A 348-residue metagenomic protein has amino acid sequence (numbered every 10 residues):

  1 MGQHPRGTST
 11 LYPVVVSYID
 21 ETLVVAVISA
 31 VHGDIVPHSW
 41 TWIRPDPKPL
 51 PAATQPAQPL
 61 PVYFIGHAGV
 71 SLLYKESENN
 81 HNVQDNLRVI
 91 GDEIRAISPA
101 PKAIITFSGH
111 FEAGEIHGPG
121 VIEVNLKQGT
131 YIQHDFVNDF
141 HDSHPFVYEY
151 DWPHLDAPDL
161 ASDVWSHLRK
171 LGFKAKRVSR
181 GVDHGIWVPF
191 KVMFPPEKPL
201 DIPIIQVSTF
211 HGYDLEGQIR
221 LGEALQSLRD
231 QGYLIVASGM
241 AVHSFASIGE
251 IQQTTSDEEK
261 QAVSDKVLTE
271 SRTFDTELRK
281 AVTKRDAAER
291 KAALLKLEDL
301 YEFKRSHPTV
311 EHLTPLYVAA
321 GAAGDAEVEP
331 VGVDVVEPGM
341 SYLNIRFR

Functional and structural regions predicted by a protein language model:
G2-W42: Terminal signal-anchor or tail-anchor transmembrane helices that tether membrane-associated enzymes to cellular
H32-L171, A175-R177: A short aromatic-anchored loop/beta-hairpin motif
P61-H67, A103-S108, V207, L228-A241 (+1 more regions): Beta-strand elements within well-structured catalytic alpha/beta cores of enzymes that handle phosphate/sulfate esters
Y63-F64, D139-H144, E197-Q206, A293-L295: Short, basic/glycine-rich phosphate-binding loops at helix/coil junctions that contact nucleotide phosphates
S71-L73, E112-V121, I186, H243-Q253 (+1 more regions): Short catalytic/ligand-binding loop motif for oxyanion handling, primarily in non-cytosolic enzymes, centered on
V147-L155, S208-L215, F303: Flexible, glycine/proline-enriched loop segments at strand-loop-helix junctions that form or flank small-ligand binding
A161-G217: Internal, conserved structured core segments that host functional sites
D163-S166, K170-G172, I202, H211-E216 (+3 more regions): Surface-exposed, charge/polar-rich loops and edge strands
